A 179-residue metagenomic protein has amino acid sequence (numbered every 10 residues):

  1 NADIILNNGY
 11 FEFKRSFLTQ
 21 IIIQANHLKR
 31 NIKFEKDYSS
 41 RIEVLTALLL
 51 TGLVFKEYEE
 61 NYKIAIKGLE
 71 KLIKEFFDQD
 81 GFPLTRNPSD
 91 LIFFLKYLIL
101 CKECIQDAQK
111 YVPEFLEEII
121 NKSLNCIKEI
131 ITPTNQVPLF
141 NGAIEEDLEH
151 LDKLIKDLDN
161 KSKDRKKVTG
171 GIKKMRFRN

Functional and structural regions predicted by a protein language model:
N1-I120: Aromatic-lined, polymer-binding surfaces characteristic of secreted/periplasmic polysaccharide-degrading enzymes
F82-N179: Carbohydrate-active enzyme catalytic cores, enriched for enzymes that act on polyanionic acidic polysaccharides
